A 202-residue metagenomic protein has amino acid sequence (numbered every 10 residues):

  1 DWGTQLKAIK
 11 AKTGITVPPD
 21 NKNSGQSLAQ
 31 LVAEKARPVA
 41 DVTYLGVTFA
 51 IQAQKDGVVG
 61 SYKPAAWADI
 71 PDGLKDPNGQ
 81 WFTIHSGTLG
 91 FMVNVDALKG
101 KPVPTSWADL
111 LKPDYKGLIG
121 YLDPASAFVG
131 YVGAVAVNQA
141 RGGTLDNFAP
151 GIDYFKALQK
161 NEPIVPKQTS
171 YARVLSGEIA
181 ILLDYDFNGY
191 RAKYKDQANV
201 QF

Functional and structural regions predicted by a protein language model:
D1-G3, K22-Q26, V32, V39-E178: Extracytoplasmic ligand-binding site segments that recognize negatively charged/polar headgroups
D1-T16, F91, A192: Short, polar/charged alpha-helical segment
K10-A11, V59-K63, N199: Glycine-rich, phosphate-binding/catalytic loops in enzymes
I15-V17, A40, G117, V200: A structural micro-motif
T16-D20, P163-V165, Q201: General small-molecule cofactor/ligand-binding pocket signal
T48-Q54, L175, A180-V200: A ligand-binding cleft/hinge motif common to bilobed small-molecule-binding domains
G79, Q201-F202: Short beta-strand/turn micro-motifs at beta-sheet edges
